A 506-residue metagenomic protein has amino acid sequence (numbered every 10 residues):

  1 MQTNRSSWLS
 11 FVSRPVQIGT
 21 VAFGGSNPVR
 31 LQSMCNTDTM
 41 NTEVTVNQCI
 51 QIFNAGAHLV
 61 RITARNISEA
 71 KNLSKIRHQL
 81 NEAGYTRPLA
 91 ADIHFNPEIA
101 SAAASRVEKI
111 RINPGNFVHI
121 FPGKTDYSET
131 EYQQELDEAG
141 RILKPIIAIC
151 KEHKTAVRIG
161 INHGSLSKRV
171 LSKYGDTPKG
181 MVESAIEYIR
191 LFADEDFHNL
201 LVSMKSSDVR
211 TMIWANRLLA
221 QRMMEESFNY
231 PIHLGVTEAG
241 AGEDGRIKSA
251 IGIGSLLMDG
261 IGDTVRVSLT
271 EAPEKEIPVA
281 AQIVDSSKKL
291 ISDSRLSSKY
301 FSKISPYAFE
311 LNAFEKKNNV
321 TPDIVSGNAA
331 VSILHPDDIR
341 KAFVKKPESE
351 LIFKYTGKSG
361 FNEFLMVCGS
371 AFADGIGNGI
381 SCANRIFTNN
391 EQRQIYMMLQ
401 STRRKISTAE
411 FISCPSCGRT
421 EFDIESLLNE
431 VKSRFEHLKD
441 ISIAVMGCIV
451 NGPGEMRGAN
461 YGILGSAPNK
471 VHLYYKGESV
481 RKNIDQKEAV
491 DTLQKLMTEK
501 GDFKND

Functional and structural regions predicted by a protein language model:
M1-M34, T39, I147, K151-H153 (+1 more regions): N-terminal amphipathic alpha-helix/helix-capping segment at the start of soluble metabolic enzymes
F23, P28-R87, A91, P97-E98: N-terminal cofactor/phosphate-binding cores enriched in small/glycine residues, especially glycine-rich loops such as
L31, D92, I159, V202 (+5 more regions): Conserved, mostly hydrophobic/aromatic
N36, A55-L80, P114-Q134, L200-V209: Glycine-rich, proline-tolerant flexible connector loops at the mouths of alpha/beta enzymes
A57-R61, V107-K124, D259-E274, D374-T388 (+1 more regions): Glycine-rich phosphate-binding active-site loops on the catalytic face of alpha/beta enzymes
S68-A91, E138-K154, L219-F228, V431: Alpha-helix-loop-beta-strand connector modules within alpha/beta enzyme cores
E108-I142, R169-K179, R481-K482: Glycine-rich tight-turn/loop motif centered on a GG-T
T130-G140, L171-Y307, V331-E436, S442-V445: Catalytic alpha/beta core domains of metabolic enzymes, predominantly
